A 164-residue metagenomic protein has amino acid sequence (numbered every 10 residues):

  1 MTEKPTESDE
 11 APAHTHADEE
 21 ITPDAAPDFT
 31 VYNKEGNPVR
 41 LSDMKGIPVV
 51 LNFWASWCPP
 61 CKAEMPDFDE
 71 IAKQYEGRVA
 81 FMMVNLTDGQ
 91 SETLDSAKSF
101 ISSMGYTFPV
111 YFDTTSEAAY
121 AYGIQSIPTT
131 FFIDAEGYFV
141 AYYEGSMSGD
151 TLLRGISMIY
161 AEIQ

Functional and structural regions predicted by a protein language model:
M1-A26, Q164: N-terminal targeting signals for export/organelle localization
E20-P23, D28-V49, K73: A short beta-strand-turn-helix
I47-V49, W54-W57, S126: Short pre-active-site segment immediately N-terminal to redox-active cysteine/selenocysteine motifs in thiol-based
V50-L51, F81, T130: Hydrophobic beta-strand anchors of alpha/beta hydrolase catalytic cores
F53-K73: Conserved redox-active cysteine motifs that mediate thiol-disulfide chemistry, especially di-cysteine Cys-X(1-2)-Cys
V79-T93, Y106-T115: Thiol-based oxidoreductase modules, predominantly thioredoxin-like and allied folds used for disulfide exchange
K98-E136: Short, internal strand/loop/helix patches that form the active-site neighborhood or redox-interaction surface
F132-Q164: Thiol-/selenol-based redox modules, centered on thioredoxin-like and closely related oxidoreductase domains
